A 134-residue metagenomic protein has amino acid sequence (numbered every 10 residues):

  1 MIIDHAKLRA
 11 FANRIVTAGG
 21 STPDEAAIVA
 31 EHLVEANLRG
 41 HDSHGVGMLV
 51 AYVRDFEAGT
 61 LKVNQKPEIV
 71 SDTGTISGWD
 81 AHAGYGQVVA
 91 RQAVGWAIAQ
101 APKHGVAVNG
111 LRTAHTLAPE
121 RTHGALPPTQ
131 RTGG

Functional and structural regions predicted by a protein language model:
M1-G19: Generic N-terminal amphipathic, Lys/Arg-enriched alpha-helix
A12, A97, H123: Aromatic/hydrophobic pocket-lining residues that form π-stacking "cages" and hydrophobic walls in ligand
I15, G78-H82, A107-R112: Short glycine-rich or small-residue beta-strand-to-loop segments that form or flank ligand, phosphate, metal/Fe-S
T17-G20, R39-D42: N-terminal and secondary-structure boundary signal
P23-V34: Short, well-structured alpha-helical segments
A30, V106-G134: Glycine-rich anion/phosphate-binding loop at the beta-strand->alpha-helix junction
V34, G86-R112: Alpha/propeptide regions of enzymes that mature by internal proteolysis
G45-I98: Active-site cofactor/substrate anionic-group-binding motifs, chiefly glycine- and Lys/Arg-rich phosphate-binding loops
